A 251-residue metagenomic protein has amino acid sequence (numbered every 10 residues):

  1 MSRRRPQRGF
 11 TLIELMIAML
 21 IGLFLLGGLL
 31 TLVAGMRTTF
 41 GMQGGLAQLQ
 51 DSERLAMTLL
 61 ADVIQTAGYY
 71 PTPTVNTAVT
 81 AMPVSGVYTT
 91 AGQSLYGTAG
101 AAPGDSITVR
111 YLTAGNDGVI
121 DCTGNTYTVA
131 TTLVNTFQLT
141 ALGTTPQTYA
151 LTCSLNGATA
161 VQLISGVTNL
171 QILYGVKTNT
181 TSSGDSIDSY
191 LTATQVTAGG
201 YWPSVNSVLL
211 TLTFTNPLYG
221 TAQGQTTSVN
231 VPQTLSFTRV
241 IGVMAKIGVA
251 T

Functional and structural regions predicted by a protein language model:
S2-Y69: Aliphatic-rich helix starts adjacent to a transmembrane/signal segment
G9, T39, G45-Q48, Y69 (+7 more regions): Residue-level preference for alpha-helix termini and adjacent loops
G44, Q48, S52-T58, D62-A67 (+5 more regions): Short linear sequence signals and composition-biased patches located at protein termini or domain-edge surfaces
T80-G143, T152-S154: C-terminal globular interaction/adhesion domains in large, modular proteins
T145-Q147, S204: Short loop/turn segments at connectors of secondary-structure elements within structured domains
Q147-L155, N179: Short polybasic amphipathic segments
